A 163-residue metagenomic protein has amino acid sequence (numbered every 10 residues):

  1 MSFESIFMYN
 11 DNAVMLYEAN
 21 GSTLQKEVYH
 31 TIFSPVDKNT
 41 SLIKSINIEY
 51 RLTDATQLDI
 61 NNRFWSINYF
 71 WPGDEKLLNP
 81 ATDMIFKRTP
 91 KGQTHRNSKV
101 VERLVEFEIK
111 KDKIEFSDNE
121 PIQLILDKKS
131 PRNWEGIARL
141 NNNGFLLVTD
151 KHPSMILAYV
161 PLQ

Functional and structural regions predicted by a protein language model:
M1-Q163: Sequence/structural signature of beta-propeller domains
